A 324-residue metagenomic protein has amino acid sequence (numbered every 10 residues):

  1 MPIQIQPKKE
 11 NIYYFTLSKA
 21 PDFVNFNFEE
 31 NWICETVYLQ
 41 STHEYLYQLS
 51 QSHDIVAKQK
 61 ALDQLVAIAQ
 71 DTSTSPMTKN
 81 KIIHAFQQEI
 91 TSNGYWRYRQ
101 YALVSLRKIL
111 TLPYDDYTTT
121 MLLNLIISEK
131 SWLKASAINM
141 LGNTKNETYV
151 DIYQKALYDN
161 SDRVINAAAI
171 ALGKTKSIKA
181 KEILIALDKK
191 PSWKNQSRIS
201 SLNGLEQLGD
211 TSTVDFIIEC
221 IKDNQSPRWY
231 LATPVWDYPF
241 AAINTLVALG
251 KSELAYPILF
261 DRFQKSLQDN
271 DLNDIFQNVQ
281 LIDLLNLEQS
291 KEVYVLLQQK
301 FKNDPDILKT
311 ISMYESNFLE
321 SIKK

Functional and structural regions predicted by a protein language model:
M1-T120, N124-K134, I165, S321: Non-catalytic accessory/interaction domains
E30-C34, Q59-S73, R97-P113, W132-N146 (+6 more regions): Structural detector for internal amphipathic alpha-helices that build alpha-solenoid repeat scaffolds
Y38-Q48, T72-I90, L112-I126, N146-Y158 (+5 more regions): Amphipathic alpha-helical scaffolding segments comprising HEAT/armadillo-like alpha-solenoid repeats
S50, Y230, P305-I307: Short secondary-structure transition/capping segments
H53-D54, G94-Y95, E129-K130, N160-S161 (+5 more regions): Short inter-helical turns and helix N-cap capping residues of alpha-solenoid HEAT/ARM repeat scaffolds
S92-N93, P191, L249-K251, D269 (+2 more regions): Short solvent-exposed coil/turn linkers within tandem alpha-helical repeat scaffolds
V293-K324: Terminal, low-structured helical/coil segments at or just beyond the last alpha-helical repeat
